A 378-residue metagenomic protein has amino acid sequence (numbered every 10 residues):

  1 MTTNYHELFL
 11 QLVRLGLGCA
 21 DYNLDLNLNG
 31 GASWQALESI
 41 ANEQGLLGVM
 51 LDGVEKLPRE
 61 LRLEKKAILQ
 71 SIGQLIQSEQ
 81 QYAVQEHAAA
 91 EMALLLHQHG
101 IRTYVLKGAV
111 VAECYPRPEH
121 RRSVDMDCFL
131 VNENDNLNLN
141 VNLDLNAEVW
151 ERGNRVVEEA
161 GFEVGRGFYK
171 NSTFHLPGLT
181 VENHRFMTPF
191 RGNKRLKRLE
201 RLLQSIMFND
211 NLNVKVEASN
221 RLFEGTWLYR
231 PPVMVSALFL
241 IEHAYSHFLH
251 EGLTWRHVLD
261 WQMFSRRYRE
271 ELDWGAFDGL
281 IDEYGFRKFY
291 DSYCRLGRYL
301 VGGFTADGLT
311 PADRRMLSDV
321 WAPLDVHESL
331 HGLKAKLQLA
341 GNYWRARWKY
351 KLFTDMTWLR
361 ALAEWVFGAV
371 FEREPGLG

Functional and structural regions predicted by a protein language model:
M1-V124, L130-G378: Conserved NTP-donor binding/palm subdomain of two-metal-ion nucleotidyltransferases/polymerases, i.e., the charged
